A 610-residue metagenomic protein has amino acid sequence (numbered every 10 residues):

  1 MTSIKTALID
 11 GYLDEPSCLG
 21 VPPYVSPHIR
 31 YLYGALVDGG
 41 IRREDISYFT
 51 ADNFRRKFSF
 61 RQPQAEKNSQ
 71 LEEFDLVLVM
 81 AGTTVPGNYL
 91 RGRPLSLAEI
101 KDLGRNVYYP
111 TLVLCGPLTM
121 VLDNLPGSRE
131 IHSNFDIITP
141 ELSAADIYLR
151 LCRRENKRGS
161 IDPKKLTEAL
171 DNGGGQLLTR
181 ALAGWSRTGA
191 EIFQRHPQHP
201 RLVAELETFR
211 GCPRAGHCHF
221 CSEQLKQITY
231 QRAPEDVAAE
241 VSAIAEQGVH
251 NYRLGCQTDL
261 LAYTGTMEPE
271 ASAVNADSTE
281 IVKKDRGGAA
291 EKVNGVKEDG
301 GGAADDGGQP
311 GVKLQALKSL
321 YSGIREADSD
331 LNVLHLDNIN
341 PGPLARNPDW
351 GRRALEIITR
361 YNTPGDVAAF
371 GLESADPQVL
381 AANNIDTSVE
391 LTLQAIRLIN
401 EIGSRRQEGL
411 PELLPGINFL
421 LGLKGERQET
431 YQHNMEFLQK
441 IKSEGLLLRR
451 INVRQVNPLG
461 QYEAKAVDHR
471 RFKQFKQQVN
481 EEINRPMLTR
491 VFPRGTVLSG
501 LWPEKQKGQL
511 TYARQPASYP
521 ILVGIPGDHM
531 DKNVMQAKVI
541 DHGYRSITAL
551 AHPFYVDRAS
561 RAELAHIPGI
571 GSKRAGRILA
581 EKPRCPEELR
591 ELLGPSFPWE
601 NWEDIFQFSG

Functional and structural regions predicted by a protein language model:
S3-A7, L13, L149, R153-T208 (+4 more regions): N-terminal [4Fe-4S]-dependent radical SAM core
K5-I9, S242-E426: Conserved SAM/AdoMet-binding glycine-rich loop
D45-T179, G500-W502: Glycine-rich beta-alpha loop elements in corrinoid/cobalamin-binding modules across cobalamin-dependent enzymes
L125-G127, R353-A354, G425-I441: Catalytic cores of alpha/beta
Q198-D236, D299: Canonical Radical SAM [4Fe-4S] cluster-binding loop centered on the CxxxCxxC motif and its immediate flanking residues
F472-F554: Terminal RNA-binding accessory module
A549-P568, D604-G610: Extended, structured, electrostatic nucleic-acid-contact surfaces
G571-S572: Small-residue hinge/turn detector
